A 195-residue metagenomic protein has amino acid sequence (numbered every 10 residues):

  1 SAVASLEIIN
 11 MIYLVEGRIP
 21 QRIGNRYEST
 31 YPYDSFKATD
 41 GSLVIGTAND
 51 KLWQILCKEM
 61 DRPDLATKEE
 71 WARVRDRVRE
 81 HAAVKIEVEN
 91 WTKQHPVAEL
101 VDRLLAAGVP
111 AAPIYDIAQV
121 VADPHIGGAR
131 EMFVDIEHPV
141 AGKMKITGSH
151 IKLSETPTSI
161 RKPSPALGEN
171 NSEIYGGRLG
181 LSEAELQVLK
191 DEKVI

Functional and structural regions predicted by a protein language model:
S1-L43, T47-A48: Active-site-adjacent "lid/gating" segments in soluble enzymes
V3, E80, Q119-D123: Beta-rich nucleic-acid/ligand-interaction surfaces
Y31-A107, A111: Aromatic-enriched alpha-helical interface/lid elements that frame and gate functional surfaces
R62-L65, I126, L179-L181, V194: Helix N-cap/coil-helix junction residues
A72, E137-L186: Flexible, small-/acidic-enriched active-site or ligand-binding loops
A106-R161: A glycine-rich dinucleotide-binding beta-alpha-beta segment and adjacent secondary-structure elements that constitute
E183-I195: Non-catalytic accessory regions
